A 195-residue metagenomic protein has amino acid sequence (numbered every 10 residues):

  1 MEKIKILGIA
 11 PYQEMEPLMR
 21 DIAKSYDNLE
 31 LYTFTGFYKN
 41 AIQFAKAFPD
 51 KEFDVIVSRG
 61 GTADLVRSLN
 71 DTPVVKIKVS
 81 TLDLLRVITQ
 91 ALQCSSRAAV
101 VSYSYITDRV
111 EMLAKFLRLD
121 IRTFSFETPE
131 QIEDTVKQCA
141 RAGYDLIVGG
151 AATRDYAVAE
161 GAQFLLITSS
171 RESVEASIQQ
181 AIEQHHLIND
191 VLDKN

Functional and structural regions predicted by a protein language model:
M1-N195: Non-catalytic structural scaffold of enzyme domains
